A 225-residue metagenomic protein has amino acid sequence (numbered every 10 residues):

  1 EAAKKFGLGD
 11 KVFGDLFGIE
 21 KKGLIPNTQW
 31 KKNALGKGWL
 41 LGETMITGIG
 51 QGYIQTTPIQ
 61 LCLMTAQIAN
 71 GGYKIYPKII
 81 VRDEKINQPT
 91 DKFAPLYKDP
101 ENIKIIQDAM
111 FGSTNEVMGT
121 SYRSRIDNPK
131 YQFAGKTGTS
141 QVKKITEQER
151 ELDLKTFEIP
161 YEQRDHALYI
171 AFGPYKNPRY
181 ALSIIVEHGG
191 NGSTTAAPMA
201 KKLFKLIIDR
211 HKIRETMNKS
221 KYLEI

Functional and structural regions predicted by a protein language model:
E1-S183, I225: Beta-lactam-recognizing serine transpeptidase/beta-lactamase-like catalytic domain environment
T57-L63, T195-K202: Short amphipathic alpha-helical face segments that pack within enzyme cores and frequently flank/anchor catalytic
K85-D91, M199-I225: Short, gly/Ser/Thr-rich active-site loops of penicillin-recognizing serine hydrolases
V186: Conserved functional hotspot residues or short segments at active or partner-binding sites across diverse domains
G190-N191: Short beta-strands and strand-coil junctions in structured, solvent-facing domains, enriched
